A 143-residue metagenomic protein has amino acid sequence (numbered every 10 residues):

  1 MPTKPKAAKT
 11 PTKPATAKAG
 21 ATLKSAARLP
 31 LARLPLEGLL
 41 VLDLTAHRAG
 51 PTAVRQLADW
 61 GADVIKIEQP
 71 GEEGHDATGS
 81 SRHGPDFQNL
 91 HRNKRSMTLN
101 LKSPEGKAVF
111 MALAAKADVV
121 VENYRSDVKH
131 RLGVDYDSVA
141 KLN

Functional and structural regions predicted by a protein language model:
P2-N143: N-terminal helix-loop segment corresponding to the beta1-alpha1 unit of nucleotide/adenylate-binding folds
